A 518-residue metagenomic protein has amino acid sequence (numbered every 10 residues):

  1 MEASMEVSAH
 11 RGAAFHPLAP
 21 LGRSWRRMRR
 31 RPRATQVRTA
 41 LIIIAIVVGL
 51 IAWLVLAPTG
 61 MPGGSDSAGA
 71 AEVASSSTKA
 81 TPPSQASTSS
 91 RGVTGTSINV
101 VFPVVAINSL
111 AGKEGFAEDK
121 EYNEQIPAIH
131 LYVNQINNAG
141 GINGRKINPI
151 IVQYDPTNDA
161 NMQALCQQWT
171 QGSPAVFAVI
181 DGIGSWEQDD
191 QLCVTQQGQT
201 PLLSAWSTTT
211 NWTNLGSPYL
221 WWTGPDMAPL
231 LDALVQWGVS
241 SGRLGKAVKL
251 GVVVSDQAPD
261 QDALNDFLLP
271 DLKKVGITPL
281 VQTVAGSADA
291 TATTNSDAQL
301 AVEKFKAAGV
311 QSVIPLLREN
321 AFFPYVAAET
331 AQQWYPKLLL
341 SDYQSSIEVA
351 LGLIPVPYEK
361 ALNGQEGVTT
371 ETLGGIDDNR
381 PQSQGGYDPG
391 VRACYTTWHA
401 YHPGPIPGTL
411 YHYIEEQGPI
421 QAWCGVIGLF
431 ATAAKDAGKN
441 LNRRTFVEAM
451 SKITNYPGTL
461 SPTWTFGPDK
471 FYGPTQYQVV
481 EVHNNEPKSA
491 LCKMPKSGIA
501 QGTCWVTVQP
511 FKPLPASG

Functional and structural regions predicted by a protein language model:
L21-V47: N-terminal export and membrane-targeting signals
V47-P58: Hydrophobic alpha-helical membrane-insertion segments, chiefly the h-region of N-terminal signal peptides
D66-W169: N-terminal extracellular/periplasmic Venus flytrap/periplasmic-binding protein-like
S76-S87, R91, N363, S451-G518: Solvent-exposed, acidic/polar segments of extracytosolic/periplasmic ligand-binding ectodomains
N123, N138-S217, T223, G286-S296 (+1 more regions): Beta-alpha junction/loop-to-helix N-cap segments that form part of ligand/metal-binding clefts
V176-T283, K337-G367: Extracytoplasmic ligand/sensor domains, especially the bilobed periplasmic-binding protein
G224, E329-W423, V508-L514: Extracellular/periplasmic periplasmic-binding protein-like sensory domains
Y411-I414, A434-E448: Short, charged, surface-exposed loops that flank catalytic or proteolytic processing sites
